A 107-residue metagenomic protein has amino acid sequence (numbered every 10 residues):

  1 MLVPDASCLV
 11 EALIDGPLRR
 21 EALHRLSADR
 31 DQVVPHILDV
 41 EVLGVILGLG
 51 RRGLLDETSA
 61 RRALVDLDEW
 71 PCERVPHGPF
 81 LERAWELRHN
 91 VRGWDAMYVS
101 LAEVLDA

Functional and structural regions predicted by a protein language model:
M1-L38, L49-R62: Short, well-structured N-terminal submotif of metal-dependent ribonuclease cores
A6, R30, G48, D68 (+2 more regions): Preference for short coil/turn "hinge" residues that link or interrupt alpha-helices
C8, H24, R62-V65, E86 (+2 more regions): Charged/polar positions on well-ordered alpha helices
L9, V42-I46, L101: Buried hydrophobic packing segments
L43-V75, R83-A84: Active-site-proximal, substrate-binding regions of enzyme catalytic domains and RNA-binding/basic surfaces
W70-A107: Active-site neighborhoods of divalent-metal-dependent phosphate/nucleic-acid chemistry enzymes
